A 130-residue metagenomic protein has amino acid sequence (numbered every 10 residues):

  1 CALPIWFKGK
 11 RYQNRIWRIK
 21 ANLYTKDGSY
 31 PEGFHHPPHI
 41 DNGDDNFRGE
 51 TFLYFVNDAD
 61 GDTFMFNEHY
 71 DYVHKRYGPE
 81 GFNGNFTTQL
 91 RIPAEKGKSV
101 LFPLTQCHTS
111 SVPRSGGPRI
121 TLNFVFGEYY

Functional and structural regions predicted by a protein language model:
C1-S99, T109-Y130: Fe(II)/2-oxoglutarate oxygenase catalytic core
